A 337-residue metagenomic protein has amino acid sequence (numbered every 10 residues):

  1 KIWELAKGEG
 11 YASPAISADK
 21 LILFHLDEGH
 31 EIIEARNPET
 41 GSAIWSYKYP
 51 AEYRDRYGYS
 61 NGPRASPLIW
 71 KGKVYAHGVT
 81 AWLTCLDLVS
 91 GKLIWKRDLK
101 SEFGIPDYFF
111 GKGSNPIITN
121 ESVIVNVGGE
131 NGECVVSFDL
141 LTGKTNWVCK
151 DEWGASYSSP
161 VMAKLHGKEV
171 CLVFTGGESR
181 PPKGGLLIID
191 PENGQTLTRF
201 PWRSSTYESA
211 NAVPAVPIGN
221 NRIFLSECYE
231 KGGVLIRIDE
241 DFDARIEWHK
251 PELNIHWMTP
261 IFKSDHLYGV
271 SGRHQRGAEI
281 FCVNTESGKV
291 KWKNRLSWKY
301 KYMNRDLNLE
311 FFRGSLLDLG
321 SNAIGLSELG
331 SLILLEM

Functional and structural regions predicted by a protein language model:
K1-M337: Noncatalytic, solvent-exposed loop/strand surfaces of beta-propeller-type extracellular/periplasmic domains
